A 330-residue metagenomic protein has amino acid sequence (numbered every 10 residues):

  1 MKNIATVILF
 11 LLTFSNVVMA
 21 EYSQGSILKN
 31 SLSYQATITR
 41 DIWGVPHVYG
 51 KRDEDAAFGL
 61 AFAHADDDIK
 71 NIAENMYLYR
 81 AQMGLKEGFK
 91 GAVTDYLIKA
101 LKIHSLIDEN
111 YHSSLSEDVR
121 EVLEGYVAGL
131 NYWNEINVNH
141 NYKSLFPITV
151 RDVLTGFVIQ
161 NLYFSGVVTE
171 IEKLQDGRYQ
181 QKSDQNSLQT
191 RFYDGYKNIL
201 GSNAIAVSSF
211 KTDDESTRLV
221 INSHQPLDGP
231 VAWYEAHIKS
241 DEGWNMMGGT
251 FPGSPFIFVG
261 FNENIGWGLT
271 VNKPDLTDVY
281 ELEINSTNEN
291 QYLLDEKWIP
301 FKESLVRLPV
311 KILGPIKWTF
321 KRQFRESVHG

Functional and structural regions predicted by a protein language model:
I4-F14: Sec-dependent N-terminal signal peptides
L12-S15, L154, L305: Compositionally biased, intrinsically disordered low-complexity regions
N16-A20: Sec/Tat signal peptide C-region and signal peptidase I cleavage site
E21-P230, D241-G243, M247-T250, S254-F256 (+3 more regions): Substrate-recognition/specificity elements adjacent to catalytic centers across diverse enzyme folds
A236-H237: Glycine-rich, phosphate-binding/catalytic loops in enzymes
E242-M246, T250-I316: Compact, glycine/acidic-enriched structural inserts
